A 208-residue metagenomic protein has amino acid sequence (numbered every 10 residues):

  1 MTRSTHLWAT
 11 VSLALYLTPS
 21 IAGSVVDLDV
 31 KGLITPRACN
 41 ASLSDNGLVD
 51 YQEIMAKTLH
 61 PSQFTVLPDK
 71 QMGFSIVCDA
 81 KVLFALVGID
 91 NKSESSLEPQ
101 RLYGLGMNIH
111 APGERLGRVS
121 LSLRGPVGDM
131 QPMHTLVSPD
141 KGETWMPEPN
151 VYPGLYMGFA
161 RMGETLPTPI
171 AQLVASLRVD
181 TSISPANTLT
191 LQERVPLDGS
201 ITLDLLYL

Functional and structural regions predicted by a protein language model:
T2-T5, I21-L208: Mature extracellular/passenger domains of Gram-negative fimbrial/pilin and adhesin proteins
L7-A14: Sec-dependent N-terminal signal peptides
L17-P19: N-terminal signal peptide c-region/cleavage motif recognized by signal peptidases
